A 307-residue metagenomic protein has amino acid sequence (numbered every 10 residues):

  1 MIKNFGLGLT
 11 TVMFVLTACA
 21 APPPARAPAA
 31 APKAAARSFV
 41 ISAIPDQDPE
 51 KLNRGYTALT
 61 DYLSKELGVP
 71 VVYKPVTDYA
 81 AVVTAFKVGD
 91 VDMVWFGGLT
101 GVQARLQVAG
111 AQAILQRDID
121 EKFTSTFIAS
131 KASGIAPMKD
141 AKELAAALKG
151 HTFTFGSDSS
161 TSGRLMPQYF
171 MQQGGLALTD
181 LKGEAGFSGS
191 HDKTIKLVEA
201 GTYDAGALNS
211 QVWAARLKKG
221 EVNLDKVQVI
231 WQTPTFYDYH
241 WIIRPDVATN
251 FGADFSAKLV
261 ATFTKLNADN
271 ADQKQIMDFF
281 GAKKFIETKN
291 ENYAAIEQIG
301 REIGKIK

Functional and structural regions predicted by a protein language model:
L16-A18: C-terminal motif of bacterial Sec signal peptides marking the signal peptidase cleavage site
A20-A21, K33-A43, Q47-A58, F236 (+2 more regions): An extracytoplasmic/periplasmic, membrane-proximal ligand-sensing/linker region
T57-G68, S157, T161-F187, L217-N223 (+2 more regions): Ligand-binding cleft/hinge of the Venus flytrap
Y73-T84, G97-L99, L178-K196: Short helix-initiation/N-cap motifs at beta->coil->alpha
F86-K87, L148, V198-E199: Hydrophobic residues within well-ordered alpha-helices
W95-V108, Q172-Q173, E199, D204-D225: A ligand-binding cleft/hinge motif common to bilobed small-molecule-binding domains
A111-D120, L181-E184, L217-T235: Short beta-strand->loop
R117-G174: A conserved helix-loop-strand patch within extracytoplasmic ligand-binding domains of the periplasmic binding
